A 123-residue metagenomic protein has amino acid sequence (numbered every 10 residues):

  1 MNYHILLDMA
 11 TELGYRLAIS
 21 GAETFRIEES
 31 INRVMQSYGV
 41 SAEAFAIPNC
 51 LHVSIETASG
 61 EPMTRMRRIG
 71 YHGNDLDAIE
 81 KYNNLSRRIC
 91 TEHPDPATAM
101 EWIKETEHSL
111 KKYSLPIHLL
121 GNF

Functional and structural regions predicted by a protein language model:
M1-P94: Soluble N-terminal domains of membrane-associated systems
T91-E101, G121-F123: N-terminal loops that bind phosphate or other acidic moieties and the adjacent beta-alpha structural core
M100-L110: Cytosolic juxtamembrane amphipathic/interface segments immediately preceding and feeding into a transmembrane helix
S109-F123: Core alpha-helical transmembrane segments of integral membrane proteins
